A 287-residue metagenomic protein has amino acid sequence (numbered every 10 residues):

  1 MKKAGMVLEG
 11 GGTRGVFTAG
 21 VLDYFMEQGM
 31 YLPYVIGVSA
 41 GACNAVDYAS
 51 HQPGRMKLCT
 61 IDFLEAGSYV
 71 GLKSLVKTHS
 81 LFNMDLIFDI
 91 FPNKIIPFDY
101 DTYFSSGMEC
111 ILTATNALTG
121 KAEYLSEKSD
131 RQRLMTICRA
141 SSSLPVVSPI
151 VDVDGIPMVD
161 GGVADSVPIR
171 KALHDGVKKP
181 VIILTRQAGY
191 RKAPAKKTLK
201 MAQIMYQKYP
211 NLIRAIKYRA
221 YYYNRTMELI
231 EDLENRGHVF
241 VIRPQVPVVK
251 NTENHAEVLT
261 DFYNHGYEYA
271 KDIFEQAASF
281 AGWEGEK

Functional and structural regions predicted by a protein language model:
M1-V38, V46-K287: Patatin-like phospholipase
